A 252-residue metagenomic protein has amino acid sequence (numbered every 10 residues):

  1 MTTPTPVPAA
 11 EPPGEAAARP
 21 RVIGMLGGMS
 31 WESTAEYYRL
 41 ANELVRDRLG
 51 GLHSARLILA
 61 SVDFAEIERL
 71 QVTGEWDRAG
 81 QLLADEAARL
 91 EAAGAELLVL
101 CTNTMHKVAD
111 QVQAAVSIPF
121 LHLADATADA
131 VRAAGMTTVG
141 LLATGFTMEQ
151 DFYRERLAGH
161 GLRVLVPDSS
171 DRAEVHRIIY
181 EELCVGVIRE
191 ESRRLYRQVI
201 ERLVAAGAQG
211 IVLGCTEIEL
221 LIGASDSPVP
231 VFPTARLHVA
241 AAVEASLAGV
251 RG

Functional and structural regions predicted by a protein language model:
M1-G252: Non-catalytic structural scaffold of enzyme domains
